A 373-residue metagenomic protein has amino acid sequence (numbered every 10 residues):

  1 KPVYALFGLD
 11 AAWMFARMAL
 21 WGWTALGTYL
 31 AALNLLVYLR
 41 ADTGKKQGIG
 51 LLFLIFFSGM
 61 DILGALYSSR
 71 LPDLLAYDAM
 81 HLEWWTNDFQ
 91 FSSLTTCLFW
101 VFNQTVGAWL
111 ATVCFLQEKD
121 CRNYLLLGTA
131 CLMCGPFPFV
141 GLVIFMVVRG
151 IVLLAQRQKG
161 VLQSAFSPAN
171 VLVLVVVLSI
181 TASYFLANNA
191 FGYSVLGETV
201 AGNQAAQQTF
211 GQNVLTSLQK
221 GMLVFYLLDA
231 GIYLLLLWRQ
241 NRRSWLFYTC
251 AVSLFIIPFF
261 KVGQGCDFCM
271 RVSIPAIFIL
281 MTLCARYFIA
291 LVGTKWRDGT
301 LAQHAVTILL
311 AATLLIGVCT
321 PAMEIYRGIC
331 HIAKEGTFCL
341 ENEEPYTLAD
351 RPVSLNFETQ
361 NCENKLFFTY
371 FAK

Functional and structural regions predicted by a protein language model:
K1-A11: Short hydrophobic/aromatic helix or loop-helix immediately within or flanking a transmembrane segment in polytopic
M18-T43: Transmembrane-helix motifs of polytopic, lipid-linked glycan transferases
A41, Q117-R122, G150-A169, L234-R243 (+1 more regions): Membrane-interface junctions at the ends of membrane-embedded or membrane-associated helices
I49-F115: Conserved catalytic motifs of ABC-family nucleotide-binding domains
I55-A76, F102, M133-F247, V252 (+2 more regions): Transmembrane catalytic cores of multi-pass membrane glycosyltransferases and polysaccharide-assembly enzymes
T95-T96, V113-Q117, R122-V147: Membrane-interface alpha helices of multi-pass inner-membrane proteins
D267-A290: Hydrophobic/aromatic-rich transmembrane helices and adjacent perimembrane loops
Y326-K373: Membrane-interface segments at or immediately adjacent to transmembrane helices that form the boundary between
